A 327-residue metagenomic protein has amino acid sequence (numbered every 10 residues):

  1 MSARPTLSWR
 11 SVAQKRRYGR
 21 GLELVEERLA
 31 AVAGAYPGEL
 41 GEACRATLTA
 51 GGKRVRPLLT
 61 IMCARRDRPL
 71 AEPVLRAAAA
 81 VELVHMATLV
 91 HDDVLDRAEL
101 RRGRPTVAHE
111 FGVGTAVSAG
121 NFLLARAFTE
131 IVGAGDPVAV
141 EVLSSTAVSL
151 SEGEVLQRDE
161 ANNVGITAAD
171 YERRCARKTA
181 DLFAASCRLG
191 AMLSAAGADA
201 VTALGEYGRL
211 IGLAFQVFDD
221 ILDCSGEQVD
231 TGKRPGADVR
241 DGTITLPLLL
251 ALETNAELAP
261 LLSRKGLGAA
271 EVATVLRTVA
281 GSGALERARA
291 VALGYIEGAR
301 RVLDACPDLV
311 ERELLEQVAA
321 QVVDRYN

Functional and structural regions predicted by a protein language model:
M1-V32: N-terminal amphipathic/basic leader segments beginning at the initiator methionine
S2, L193-G205, R209-L210, A292-E297 (+2 more regions): Hydrophobic, well-ordered secondary-structure segments that either form specific early membrane-associated helices used
R4-P5, Y295, L309-N327: Short, amphipathic C-terminal "tail helix"
W9, L24, A30-P260, A320: Mg2+-dependent prenyl diphosphate-binding active-site environment of isoprenoid biosynthetic enzymes
V12, R16, T202-G205, A290 (+1 more regions): Short, charged, amphipathic alpha-helical segments
A50, S149, L210, G268 (+3 more regions): A short structural micro-motif
L248, A299, L315: Hydrophobic, well-ordered secondary-structure elements that form the walls of internal hydrophobic environments
N255-D304: Mobile late-domain/C-terminal helix-loop "cap" segments that border catalytic sites or the cytosolic face
